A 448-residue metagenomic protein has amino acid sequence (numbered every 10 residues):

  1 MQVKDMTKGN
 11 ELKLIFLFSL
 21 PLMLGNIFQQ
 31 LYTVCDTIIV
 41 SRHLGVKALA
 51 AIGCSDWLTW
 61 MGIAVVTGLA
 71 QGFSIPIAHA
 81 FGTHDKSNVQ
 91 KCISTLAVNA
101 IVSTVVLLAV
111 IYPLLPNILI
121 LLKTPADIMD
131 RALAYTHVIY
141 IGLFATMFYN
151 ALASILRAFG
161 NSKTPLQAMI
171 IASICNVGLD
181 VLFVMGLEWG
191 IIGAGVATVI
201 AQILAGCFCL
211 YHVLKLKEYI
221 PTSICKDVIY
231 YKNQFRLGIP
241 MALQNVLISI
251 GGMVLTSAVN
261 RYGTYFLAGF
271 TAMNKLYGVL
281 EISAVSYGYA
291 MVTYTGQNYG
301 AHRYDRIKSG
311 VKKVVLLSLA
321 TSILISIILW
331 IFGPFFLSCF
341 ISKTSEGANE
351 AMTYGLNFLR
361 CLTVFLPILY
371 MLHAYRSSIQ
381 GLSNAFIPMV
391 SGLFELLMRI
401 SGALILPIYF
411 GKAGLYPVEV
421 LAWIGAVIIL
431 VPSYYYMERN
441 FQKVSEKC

Functional and structural regions predicted by a protein language model:
M1-S19, I77-G142, E188-I239, T295-V364 (+1 more regions): Short alpha-helical transmembrane segments in multi-pass integral membrane proteins
M6-L44, W60-G72, P76, I101-L108 (+5 more regions): N-terminal transmembrane alpha-helices
L17-D36, V138, Y149, A172 (+4 more regions): Transmembrane helical elements of multi-pass membrane transporters/channels
L22, N26, I38, I75 (+15 more regions): Transmembrane alpha-helix boundary and packing residues in multipass membrane permease domains and related
L24, F28, Y32, G62 (+18 more regions): Residue-level hotspots within pore-lining transmembrane alpha-helices of multi-pass secondary transporters
L31-A50, L119-A126, L182-W189, V246-V279 (+3 more regions): Helix-terminus/linker motif at the lipid-water interface of multi-pass membrane proteins
L49-A109, T146-P165, G269-G333, L369-S391: Small-residue-rich hydrophobic transmembrane alpha-helices
A70, I139-R157, P165-S173, A194-C207 (+4 more regions): Short runs within selected transmembrane alpha-helices of multi-pass transporters and secretion channels
